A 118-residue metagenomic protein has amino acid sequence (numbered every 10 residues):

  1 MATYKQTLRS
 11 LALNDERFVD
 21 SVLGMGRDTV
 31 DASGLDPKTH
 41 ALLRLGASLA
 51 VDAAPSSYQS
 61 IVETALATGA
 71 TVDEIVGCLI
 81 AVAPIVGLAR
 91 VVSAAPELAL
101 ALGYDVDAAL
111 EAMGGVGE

Functional and structural regions predicted by a protein language model:
M1-H40, A50-D52, Q59-E63, A67 (+1 more regions): Acidic, glycine/proline-rich low-complexity segments that act as flexible tails and inter-domain linkers
P37-K38, D73, V86: Aromatic- and histidine-enriched alpha-helix N-cap/loop-to-helix transition segments that scaffold the rims
T39-S48, C78-L79: Short, structured motif recognition centered on aromatic/hydrophobic residues
A47-A54, A70, G87: Short alpha-helix boundary/capping elements
S56-I80: Mid-chain, well-packed structural core segment of small domains
V76-L100: C-terminal structural segments of small proteins and small subunits
